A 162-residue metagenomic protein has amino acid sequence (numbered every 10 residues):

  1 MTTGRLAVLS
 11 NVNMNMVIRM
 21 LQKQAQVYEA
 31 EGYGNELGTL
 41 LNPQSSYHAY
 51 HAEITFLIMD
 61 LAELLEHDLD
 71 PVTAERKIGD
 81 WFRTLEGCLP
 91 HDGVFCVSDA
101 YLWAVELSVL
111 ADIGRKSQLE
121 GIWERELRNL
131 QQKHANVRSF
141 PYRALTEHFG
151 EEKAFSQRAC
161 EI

Functional and structural regions predicted by a protein language model:
M1-I162: Extracellular glycan-modifying ectodomains
